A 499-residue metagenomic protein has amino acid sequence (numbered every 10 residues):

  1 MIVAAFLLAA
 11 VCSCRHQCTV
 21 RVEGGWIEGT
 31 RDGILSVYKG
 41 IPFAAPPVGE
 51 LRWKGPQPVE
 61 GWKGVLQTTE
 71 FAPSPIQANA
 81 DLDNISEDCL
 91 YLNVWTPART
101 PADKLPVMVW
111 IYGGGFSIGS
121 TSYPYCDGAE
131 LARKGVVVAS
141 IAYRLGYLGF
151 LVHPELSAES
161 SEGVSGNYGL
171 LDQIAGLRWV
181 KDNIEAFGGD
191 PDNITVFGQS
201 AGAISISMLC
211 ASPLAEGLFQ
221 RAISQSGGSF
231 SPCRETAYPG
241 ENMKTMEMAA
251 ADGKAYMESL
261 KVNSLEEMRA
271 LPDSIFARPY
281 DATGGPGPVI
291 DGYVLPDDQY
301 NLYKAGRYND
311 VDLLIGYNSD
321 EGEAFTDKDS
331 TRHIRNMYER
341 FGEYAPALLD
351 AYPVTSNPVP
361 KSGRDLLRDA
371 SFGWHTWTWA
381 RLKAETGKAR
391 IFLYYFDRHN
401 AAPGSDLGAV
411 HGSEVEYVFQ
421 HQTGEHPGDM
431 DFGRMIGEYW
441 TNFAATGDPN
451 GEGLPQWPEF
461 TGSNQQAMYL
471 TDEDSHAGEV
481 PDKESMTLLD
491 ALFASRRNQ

Functional and structural regions predicted by a protein language model:
M1-C18: Bacterial Sec-dependent N-terminal signal peptides
C14-N167, P191, H426-Y439, A445-L454 (+3 more regions): Non-catalytic accessory segments of hydrolases
S36, E87-L90, L171-R178, I204 (+4 more regions): A structural signal for well-ordered alpha-helical segments within the folded catalytic domains of diverse enzymes
N79-V262, L302-T326, K388: Serine-hydrolase-like catalytic core of hydrolytic proteins
L131, A211-A215, P403-V410, E459-F460: Short glycine-biased active-site loop of nucleotidyltransferases that positions the nucleotide triphosphate and helps
R144-Y147, F197-A201, Y394-P403, P455-T461: Short, solvent-exposed turn/loop segments enriched in Gly/Ser/Thr/Pro and often Arg
R221, R234, P239, N263-M430 (+2 more regions): Substrate-gating cap/lid region and adjacent catalytic-acid/histidine neighborhood within extracellular/lumenal
Y395, H399, G447-D474: Polar, surface-exposed loop/tail segments that function as active-site lids or cofactor/substrate-recognition elements
